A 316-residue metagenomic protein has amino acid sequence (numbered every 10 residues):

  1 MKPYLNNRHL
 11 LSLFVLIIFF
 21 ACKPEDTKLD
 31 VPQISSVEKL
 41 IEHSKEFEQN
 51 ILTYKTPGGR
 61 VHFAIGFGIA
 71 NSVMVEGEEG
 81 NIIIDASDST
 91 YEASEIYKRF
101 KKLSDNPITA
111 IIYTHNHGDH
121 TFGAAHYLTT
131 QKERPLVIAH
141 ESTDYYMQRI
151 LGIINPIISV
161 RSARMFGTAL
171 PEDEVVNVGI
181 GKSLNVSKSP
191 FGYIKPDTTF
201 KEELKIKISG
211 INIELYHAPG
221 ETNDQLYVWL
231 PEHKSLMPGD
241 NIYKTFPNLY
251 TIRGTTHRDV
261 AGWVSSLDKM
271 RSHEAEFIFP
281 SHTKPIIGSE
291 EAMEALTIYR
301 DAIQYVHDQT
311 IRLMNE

Functional and structural regions predicted by a protein language model:
K2-L11: Bacterial N-terminal signal peptides that target proteins for export
I18-A21: C-terminal motif of bacterial Sec signal peptides marking the signal peptidase cleavage site
K23-E25: Bacterial signal peptide processing site
F47, T53, P57, E79-G80 (+1 more regions): Active-site metal-binding motif and surrounding structural segment of the metallo-beta-lactamase
Q49-K102, Y227-L230, K234-G239: Conserved beta-strand hairpin/beta-sheet module of binuclear metal-dependent hydrolase folds, prominently
I84-A86, P107-H117, I138-E141, M237-G239 (+1 more regions): Active-site neighborhood of phospho(di)ester-bond hydrolases with catalytic His/Asp-centered motifs
Q148-H217, G262-E274: Metallo-beta-lactamase
S235, T245, H257, A261-E316: Divalent-metal (often Zn2+) His-rich catalytic cores of metallo-beta-lactamase-fold enzymes
